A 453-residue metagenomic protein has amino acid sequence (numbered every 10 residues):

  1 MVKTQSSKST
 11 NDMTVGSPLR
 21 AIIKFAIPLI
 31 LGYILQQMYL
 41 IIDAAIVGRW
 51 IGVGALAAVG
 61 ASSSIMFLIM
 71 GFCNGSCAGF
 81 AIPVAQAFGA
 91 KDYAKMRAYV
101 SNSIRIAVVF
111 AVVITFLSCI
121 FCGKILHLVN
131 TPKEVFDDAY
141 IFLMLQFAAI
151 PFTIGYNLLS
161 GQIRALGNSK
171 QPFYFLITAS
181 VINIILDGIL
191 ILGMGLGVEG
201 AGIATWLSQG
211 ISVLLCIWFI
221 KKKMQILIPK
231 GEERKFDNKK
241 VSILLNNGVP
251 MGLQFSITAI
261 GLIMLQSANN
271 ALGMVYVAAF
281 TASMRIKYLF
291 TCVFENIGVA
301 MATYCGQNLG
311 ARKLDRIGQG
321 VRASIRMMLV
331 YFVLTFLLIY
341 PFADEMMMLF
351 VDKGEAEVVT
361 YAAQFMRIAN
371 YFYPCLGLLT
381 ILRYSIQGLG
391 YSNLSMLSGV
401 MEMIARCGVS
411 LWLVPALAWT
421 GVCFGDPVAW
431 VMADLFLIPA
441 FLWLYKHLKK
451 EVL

Functional and structural regions predicted by a protein language model:
M1-A26, V84-A149, G193-V249, C305-F372 (+1 more regions): Short alpha-helical transmembrane segments in multi-pass integral membrane proteins
V15, L19-M38, I42, I65-F72 (+7 more regions): Residue-level signal for short hydrophobic patches within transmembrane helices of multi-pass membrane transporters
K24-D43, L145, Y156, A179 (+4 more regions): Transmembrane helical elements of multi-pass membrane transporters/channels
M38-L56, L126-K133, I189-L196, S256-L289 (+3 more regions): Helix-terminus/linker motif at the lipid-water interface of multi-pass membrane proteins
V47-F67, K133-D138, V198-E199, K240-N247 (+5 more regions): Interfacial/gating helices of multi-pass transporter permease domains
L56-F116, T153-P172, A279-A343, L376-S398: Small-residue-rich hydrophobic transmembrane alpha-helices
L68-G71, T115, N183-G188, V213-I217 (+4 more regions): Hydrophobic transmembrane alpha-helices of multi-pass small-molecule transporters
C77, L145-R164, P172-S180, A201-L214 (+4 more regions): Short runs within selected transmembrane alpha-helices of multi-pass transporters and secretion channels
